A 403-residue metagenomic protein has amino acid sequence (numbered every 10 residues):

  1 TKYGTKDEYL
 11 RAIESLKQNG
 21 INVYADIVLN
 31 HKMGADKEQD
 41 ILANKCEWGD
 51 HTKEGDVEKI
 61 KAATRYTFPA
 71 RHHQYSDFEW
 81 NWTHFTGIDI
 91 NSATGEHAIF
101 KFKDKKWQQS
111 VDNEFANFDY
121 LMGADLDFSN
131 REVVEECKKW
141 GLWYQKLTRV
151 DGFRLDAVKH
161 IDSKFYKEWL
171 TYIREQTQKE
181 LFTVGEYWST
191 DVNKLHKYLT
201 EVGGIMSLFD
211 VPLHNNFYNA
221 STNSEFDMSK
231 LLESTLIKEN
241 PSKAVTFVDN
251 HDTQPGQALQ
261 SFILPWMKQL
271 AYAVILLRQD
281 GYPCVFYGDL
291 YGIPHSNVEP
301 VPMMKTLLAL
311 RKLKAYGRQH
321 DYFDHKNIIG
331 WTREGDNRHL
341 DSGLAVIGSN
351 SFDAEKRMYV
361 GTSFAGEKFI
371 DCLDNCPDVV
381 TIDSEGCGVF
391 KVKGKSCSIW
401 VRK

Functional and structural regions predicted by a protein language model:
T1, E38-Q39: Surface-exposed, active-site-proximal loop segments in enzymatic domains
T1-K6, I21: Aromatic-lined carbohydrate-binding/catalytic grooves of carbohydrate-active enzymes
G4, E132-E136, M267: Short secondary-structure boundary/capping elements
I13-K17, A25, N30-H31, D40-E79 (+1 more regions): Active-site-proximal helices and loops of the catalytic beta/alpha 8
H84-T86, G95-K101, K105: Surface-exposed loop and adjacent secondary-structure segments within mature catalytic domains
K101-L147, V158: Active-site-adjacent "subsite" loops/lids of carbohydrate-active enzymes
